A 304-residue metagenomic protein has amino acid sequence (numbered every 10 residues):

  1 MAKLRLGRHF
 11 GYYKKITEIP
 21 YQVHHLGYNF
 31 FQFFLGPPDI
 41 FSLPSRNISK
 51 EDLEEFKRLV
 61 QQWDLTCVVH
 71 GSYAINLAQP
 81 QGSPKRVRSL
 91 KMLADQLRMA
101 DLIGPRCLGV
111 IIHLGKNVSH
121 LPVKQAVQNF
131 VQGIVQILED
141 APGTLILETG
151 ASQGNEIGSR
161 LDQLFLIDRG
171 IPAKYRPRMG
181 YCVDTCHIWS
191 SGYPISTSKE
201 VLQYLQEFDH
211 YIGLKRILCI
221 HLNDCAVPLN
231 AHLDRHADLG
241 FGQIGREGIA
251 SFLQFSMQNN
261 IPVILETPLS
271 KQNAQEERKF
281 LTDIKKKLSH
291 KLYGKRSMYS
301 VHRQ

Functional and structural regions predicted by a protein language model:
M1-G71, L77, Q81-D95, H290-Q304: N-terminal pre-domain/capping segments
G7-Y13, G36-P38, S72-A74, G115-N117 (+4 more regions): Active-site beta-loop-alpha junctions enriched in small/polar residues
Y21-Y28, N47-V68, A94-G104, V135-P142 (+3 more regions): Acidic (Asp/Glu)-rich catalytic clusters
V23, H70, A100, L145 (+3 more regions): Conserved, mostly hydrophobic/aromatic
Q32, V68, I111, C182 (+2 more regions): Conserved beta-strand positions in the central sheet of alpha/beta enzyme cores
Q61-W63, L77-G180: Active-site acidic/histidine proton-transfer and metal-coordination neighborhood in alpha/beta enzyme cores
S83-M99, P122-V135, R160-G170, K199-Q206 (+2 more regions): Short, electropositive alpha-helical surface patch
V131-Q132, Q136-A237: Acidic/histidine-rich catalytic cores of soluble enzymes
